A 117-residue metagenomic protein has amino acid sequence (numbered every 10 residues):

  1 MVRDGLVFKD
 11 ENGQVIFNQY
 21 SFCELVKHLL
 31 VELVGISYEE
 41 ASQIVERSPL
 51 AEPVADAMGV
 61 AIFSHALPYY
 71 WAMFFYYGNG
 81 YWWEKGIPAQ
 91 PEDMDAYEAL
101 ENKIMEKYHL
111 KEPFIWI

Functional and structural regions predicted by a protein language model:
M1-I117: C-terminal alpha-helical interaction appendages
